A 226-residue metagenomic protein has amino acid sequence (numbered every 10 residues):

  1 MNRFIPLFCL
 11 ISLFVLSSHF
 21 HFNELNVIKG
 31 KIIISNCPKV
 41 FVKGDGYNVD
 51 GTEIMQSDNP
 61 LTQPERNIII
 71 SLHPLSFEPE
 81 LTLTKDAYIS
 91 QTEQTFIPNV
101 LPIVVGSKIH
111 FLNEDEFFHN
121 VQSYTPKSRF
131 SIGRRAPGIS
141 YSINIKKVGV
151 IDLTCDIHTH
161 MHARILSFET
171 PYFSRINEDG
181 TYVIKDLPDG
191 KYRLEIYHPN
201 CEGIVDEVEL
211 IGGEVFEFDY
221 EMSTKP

Functional and structural regions predicted by a protein language model:
M1-N2, F22: Generic cytosolic/nucleocytoplasmic N-terminal low-complexity/intrinsically disordered segments
N2-L10: Sec-dependent signal peptide recognition, specifically the positively charged N-region followed immediately by
L10-N26: Bacterial Sec-dependent signal peptides at the C-terminal "C-region" and cleavage site
H21-T181, K185-P226: Extracytoplasmic copper-binding redox domains, predominantly the cupredoxin/blue-copper superfamily
